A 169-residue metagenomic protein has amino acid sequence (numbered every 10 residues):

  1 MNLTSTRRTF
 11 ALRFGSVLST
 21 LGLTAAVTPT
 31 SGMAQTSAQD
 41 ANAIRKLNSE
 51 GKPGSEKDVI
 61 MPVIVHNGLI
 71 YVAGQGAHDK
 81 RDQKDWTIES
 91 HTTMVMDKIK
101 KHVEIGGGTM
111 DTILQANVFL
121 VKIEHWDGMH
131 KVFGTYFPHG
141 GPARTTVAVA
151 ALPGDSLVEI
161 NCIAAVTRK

Functional and structural regions predicted by a protein language model:
N2-T93, G106, V121-K169: N-terminal presequence-like segments and the immediate start of the first folded domain
M96: Short-chain dehydrogenase/reductase
I99: Residue-level signal for inorganic ion chemistry
H102-I113: Phosphate/pyrophosphate-binding loops at sites that engage ATP/ADP/AMP, CoA/4′-phosphopantetheine, polyphosphate
I113-K122: Acidic helix-start/capping segments at beta-turn-to-alpha-helix junctions
